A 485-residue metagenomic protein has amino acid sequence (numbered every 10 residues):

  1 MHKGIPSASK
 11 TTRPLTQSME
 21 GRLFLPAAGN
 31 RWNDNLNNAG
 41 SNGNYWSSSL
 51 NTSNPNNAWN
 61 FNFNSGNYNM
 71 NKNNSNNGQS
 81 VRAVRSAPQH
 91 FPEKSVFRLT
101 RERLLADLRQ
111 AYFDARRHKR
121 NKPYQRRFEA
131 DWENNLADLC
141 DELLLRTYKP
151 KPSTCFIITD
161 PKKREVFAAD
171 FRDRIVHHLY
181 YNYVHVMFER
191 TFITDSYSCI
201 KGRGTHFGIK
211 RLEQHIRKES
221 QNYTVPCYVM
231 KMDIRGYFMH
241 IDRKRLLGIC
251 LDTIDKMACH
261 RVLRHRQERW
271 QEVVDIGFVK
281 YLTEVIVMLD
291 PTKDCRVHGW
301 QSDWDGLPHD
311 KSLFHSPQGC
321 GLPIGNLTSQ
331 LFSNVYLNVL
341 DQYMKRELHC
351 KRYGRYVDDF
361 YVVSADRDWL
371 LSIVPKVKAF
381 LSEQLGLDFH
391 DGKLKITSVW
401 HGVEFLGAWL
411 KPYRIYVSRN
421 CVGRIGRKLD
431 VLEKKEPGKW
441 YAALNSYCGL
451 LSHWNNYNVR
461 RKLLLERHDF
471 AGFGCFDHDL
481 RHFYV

Functional and structural regions predicted by a protein language model:
H2-F91: C-terminal, surface-exposed recognition/capping segments
F91-A137, V485: Non-catalytic, polymerase-adjacent accessory regions of viral genome-replication enzymes
P92-R98, Y183-D242: Active-site-proximal segment of RNA-dependent polymerases
N121-R126, K151-I175, T191-R203, D290 (+1 more regions): Short, conserved non-catalytic motifs in the polymerase core
E142-L143, H215, Q221-V357, V362-K376: Conserved polymerase palm-domain catalytic core
A169, H178, G306-G319, L371 (+1 more regions): Right-hand nucleic-acid polymerase module
D366-F389, S418: Helical (often loop-to-helix) elements that flank the catalytic cores of nucleotide-handling enzymes
